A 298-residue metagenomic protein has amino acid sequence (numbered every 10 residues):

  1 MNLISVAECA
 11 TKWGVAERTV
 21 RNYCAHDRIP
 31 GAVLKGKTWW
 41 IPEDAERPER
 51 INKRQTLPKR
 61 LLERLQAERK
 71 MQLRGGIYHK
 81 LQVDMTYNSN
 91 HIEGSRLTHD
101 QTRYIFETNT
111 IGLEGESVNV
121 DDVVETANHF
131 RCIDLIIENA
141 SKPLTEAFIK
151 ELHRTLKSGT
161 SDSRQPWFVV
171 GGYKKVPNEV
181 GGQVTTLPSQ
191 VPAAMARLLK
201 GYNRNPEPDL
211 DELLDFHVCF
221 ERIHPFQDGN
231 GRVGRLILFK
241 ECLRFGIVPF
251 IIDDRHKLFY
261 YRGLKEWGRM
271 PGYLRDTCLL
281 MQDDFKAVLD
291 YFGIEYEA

Functional and structural regions predicted by a protein language model:
M1-W13, E17-N22, H26-I29, L34-A298: FIC/Doc superfamily catalytic core
